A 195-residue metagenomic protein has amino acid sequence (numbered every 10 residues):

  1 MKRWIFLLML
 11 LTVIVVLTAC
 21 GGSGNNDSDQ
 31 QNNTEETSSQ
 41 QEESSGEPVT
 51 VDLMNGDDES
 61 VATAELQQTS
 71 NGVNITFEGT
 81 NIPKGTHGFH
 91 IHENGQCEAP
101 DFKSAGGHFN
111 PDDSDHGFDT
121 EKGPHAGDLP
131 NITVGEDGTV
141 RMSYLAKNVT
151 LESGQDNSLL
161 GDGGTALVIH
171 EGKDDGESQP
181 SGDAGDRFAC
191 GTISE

Functional and structural regions predicted by a protein language model:
K2-L8, G21-T86, E93-E195: N-terminal leader/targeting pre-sequences
V15-A19: C-terminal motif of bacterial Sec signal peptides marking the signal peptidase cleavage site
